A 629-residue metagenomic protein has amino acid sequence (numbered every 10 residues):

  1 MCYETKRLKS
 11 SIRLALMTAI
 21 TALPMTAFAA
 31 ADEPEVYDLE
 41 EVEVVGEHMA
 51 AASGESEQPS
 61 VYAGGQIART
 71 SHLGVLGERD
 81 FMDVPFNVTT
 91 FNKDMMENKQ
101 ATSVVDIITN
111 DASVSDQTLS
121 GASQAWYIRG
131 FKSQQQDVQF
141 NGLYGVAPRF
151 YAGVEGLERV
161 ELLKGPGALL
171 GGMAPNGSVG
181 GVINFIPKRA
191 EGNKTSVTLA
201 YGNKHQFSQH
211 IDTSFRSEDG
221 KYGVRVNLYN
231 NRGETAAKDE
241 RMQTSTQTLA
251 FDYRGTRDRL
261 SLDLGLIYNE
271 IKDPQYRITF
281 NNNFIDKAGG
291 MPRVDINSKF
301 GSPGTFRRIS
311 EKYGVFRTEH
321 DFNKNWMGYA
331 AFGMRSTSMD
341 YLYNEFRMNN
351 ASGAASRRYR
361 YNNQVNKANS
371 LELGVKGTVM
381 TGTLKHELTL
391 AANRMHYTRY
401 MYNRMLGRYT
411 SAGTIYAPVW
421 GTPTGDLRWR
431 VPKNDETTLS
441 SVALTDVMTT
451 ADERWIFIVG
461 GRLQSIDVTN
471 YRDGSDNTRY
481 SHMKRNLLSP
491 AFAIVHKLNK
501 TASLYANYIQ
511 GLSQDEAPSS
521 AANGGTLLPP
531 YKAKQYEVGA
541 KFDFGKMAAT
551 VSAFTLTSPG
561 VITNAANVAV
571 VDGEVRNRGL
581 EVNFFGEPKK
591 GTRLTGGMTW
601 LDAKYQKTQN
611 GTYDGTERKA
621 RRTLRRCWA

Functional and structural regions predicted by a protein language model:
T21, E40-N193, V538: Acidic, small-polar-rich N-terminal luminal/periplasmic segments of exported/outer-membrane proteins
N193, K221-V224, R257-L262, N325-G328 (+5 more regions): Repeated loop/turn-to-beta-strand initiation elements of outer-membrane beta-barrel proteins
K194, Y201-G233, A237-Y276, F280 (+2 more regions): Transmembrane beta-barrel wall of Gram-negative outer-membrane proteins
I211-F215, L249-Y253, G314-H320, L371-G377 (+6 more regions): Residues on the lipid-exposed face of transmembrane beta-strands in outer-membrane beta-barrel proteins
R254, N366, K385-E387, A391-Y397 (+4 more regions): Structural signature of Gram-negative outer-membrane beta-barrels, strongest in the C-terminal barrel of TonB-dependent
F280-I296, N349-A355, Y402-V431, T478-S481 (+1 more regions): Surface-exposed loop/turn segments flanking beta-strands in extracellular/periplasmic regions
K312-T337, R357-D473: Face-selective signature of the C-terminal outer-membrane beta-barrel domain
A451-R454, K546, T555-T557, V571-A629: Gram-negative outer-membrane beta-barrel transporters
